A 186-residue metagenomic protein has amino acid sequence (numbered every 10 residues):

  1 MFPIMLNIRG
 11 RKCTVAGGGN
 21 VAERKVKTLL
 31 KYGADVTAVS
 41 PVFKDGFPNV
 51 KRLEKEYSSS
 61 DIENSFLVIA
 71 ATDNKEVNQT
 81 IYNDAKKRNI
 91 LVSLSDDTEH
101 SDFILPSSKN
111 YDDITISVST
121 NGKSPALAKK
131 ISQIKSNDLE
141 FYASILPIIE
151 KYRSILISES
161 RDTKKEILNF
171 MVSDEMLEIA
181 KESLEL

Functional and structural regions predicted by a protein language model:
M1-V50: Hydrophobic, well-ordered beta-alpha structural blocks that scaffold small-molecule cofactor pockets
G19-V21, E76, G122: Residue-level detector of alpha-helix initiation sites
A22-K25, V77-N78, L127: Short glycine/serine/threonine-rich phosphate/pyrophosphate-binding segments that cradle anionic phosphate groups
S40, L53-E56, D96: Short loop/edge segments at beta-strand edges and connector loops that shape dinucleotide/nucleotide cofactor-binding
F47-E63: Glycine-rich, highly charged phosphate/nucleotide-binding loops
F66-T72, F103-G122: Short basic, glycine-rich beta-strand/loop surfaces that mediate nucleic-acid
L67-A71, N78-I104: ADP-ribose/adenylate-binding Rossmann-like module
T120-L186: An accessory alpha-helical subdomain
